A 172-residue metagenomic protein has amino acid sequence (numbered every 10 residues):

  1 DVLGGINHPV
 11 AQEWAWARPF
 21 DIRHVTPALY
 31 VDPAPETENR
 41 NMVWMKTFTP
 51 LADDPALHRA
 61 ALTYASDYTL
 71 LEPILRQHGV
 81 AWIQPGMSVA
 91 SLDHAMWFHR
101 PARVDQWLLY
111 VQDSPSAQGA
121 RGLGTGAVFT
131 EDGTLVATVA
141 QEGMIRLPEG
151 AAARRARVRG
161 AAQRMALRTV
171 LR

Functional and structural regions predicted by a protein language model:
D1-R172: Terminal targeting signals and extreme-terminal segments of soluble enzymes
